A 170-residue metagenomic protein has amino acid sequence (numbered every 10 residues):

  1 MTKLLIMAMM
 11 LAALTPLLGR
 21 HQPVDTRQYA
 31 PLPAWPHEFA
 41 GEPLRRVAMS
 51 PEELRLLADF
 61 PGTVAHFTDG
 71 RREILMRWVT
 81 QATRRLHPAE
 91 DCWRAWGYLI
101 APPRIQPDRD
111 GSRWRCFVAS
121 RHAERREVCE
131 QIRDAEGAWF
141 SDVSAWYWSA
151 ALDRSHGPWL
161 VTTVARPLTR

Functional and structural regions predicted by a protein language model:
T2-R20: Hydrophobic membrane-insertion alpha-helices, especially the h-region of bacterial N-terminal signal peptides
K3, P16, E42, R77 (+2 more regions): Functionally constrained cores in energy, signaling, and assembly domains
A13, R20-H21, R45, F140: A generic structural signal for ordered alpha-helices
T15, P23-Y29, T63-R71: Terminal, regulation- and interaction-focused segments at domain boundaries
H21-G41: Alpha-helical transmembrane signal-anchor/signal-peptide segments
A34-L152: Short, solvent-exposed recognition patches
A150, H156-R170: Surface-exposed amphipathic alpha-helical segments
